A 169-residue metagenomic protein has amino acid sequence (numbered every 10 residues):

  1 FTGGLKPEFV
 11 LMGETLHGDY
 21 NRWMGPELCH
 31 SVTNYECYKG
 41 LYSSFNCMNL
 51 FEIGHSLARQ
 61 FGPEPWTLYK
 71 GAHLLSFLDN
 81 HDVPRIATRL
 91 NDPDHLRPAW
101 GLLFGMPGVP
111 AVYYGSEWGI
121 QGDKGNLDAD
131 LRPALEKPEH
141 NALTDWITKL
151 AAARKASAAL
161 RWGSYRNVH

Functional and structural regions predicted by a protein language model:
F1-Y69, L102, G119-A153, A158: Active-site-proximal helices and loops of the catalytic beta/alpha 8
L11-G13, T33, L75-S76, P110-Y114: Hydrophobic faces of well-ordered beta-strands that scaffold small-molecule active sites in alpha/beta enzyme cores
T15-L16, F77-N80, S116-W118: Short, well-ordered beta-to-alpha junction loops that form the rim of enzyme active sites and present histidine/acidic
L68-N91: Active-site clefts of carbohydrate-active enzymes
R85, P107-P110, R154-R161: Alpha-helix capping/termination and helix-coil
D92-L96: Short, glycine/acidic-rich beta->alpha junctions
W100-L103, P107-Q121: Substrate-binding cleft of secreted/luminal carbohydrate-active enzymes
L160-H169: Surface beta-strand/loop "capping" patches
